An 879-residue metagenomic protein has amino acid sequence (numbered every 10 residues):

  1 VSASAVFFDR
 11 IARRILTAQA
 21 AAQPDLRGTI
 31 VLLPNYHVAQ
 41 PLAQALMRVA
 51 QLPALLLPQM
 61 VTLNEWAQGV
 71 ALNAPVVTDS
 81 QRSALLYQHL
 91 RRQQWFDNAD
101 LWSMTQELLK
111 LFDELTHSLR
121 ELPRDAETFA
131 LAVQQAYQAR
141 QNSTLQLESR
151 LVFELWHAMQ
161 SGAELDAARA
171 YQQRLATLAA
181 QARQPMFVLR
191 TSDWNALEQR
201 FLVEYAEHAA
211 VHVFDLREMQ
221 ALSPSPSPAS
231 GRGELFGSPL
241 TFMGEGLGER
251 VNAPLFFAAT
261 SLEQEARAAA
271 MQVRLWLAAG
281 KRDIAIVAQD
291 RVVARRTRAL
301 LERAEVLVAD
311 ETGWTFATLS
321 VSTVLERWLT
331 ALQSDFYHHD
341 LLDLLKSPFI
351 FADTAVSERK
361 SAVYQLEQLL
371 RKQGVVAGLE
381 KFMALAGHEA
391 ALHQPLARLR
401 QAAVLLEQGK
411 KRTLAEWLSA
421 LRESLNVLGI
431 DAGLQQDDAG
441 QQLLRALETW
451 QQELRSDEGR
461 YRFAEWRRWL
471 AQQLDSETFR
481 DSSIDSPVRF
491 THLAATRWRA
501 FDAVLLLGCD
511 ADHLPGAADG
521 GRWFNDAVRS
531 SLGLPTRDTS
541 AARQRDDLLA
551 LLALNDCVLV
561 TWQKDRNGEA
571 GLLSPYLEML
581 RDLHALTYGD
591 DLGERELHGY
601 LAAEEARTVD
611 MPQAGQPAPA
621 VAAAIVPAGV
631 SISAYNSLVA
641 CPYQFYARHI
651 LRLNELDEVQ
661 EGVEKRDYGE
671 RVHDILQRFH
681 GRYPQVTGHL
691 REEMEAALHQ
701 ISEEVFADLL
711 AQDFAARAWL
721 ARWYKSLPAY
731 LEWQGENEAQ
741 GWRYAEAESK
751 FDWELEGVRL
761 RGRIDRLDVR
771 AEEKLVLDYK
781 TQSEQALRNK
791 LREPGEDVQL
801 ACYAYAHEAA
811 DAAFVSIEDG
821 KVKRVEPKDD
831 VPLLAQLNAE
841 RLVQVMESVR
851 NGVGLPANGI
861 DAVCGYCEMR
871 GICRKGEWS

Functional and structural regions predicted by a protein language model:
V1-P224, G233-P684, H699, E703-L709 (+2 more regions): Polyanion-engaging groove/track-forming segments
L444-L447, R671-K750, E754: A non-catalytic, helix-rich entry segment at domain boundaries
D457, F479-R480, T536-T539, V659-V663 (+5 more regions): Short, contiguous acidic/charged loop-to-helix segments that flank catalytic cores in large enzymes
T496, S540-V558, L727, N789-E818 (+2 more regions): Metal-dependent nuclease catalytic cores in nucleic-acid-processing enzymes, especially RNase H-like/related
L514-A517, Y646-A647, G757, K774-D778 (+5 more regions): Extended hydrophobic-aromatic, low-complexity segments
E594, A804-S879: Metal-dependent nuclease catalytic regions and adjoining charged, substrate-binding loops involved in nucleic-acid end
Y744-A809: Non-catalytic protein-protein interaction segments used by genome-maintenance enzymes to assemble and couple activities
